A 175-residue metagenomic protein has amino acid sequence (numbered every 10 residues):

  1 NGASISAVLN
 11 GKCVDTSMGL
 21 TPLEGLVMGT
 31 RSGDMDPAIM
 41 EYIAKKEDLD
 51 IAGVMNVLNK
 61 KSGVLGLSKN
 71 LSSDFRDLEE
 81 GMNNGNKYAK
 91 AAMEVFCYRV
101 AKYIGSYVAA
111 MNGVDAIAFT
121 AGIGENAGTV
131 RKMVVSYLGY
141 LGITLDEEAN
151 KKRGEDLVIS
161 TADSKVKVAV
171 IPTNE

Functional and structural regions predicted by a protein language model:
N1, D115-Y137: Glycine-rich phosphate-binding loops at beta-strand->alpha-helix junctions
N1-K45: Glycine-rich phosphate-binding loop of actin/hexokinase-like ATP-binding domains
S17, M82, A118-I123, P172: Active-site proximal loops enriched in glycine and acidic residues that flank catalytic Cys/His/Asp and coordinate
G29-G33, S68, K90-M93, G124 (+1 more regions): Hydrophobic alpha-helical scaffolding
E47-L71: Oxyanion-binding "anion nests"
N56, G63-G66, F75-A110: Adenine-nucleotide phosphate-binding core of ATP-dependent small-molecule kinases
G128, K132-N174: Conserved phosphate-binding/catalytic loops in two-lobed NTP-binding clefts
